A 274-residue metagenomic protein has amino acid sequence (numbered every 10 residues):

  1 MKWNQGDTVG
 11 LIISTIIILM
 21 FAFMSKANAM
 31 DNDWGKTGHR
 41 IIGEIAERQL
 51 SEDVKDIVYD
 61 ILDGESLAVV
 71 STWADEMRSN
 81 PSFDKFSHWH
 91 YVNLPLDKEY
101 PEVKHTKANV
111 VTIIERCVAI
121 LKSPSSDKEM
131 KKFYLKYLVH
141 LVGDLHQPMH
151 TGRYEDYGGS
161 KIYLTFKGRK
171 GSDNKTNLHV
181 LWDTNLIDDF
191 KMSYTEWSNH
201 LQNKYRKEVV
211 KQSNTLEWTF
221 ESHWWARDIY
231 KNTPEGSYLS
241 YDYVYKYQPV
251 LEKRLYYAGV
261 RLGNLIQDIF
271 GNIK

Functional and structural regions predicted by a protein language model:
M1-D33, K274: Bacterial Sec-dependent N-terminal signal peptides
N28-L141, R153-K274: N-terminal, motif-rich segments that launch catalysis or mediate targeting to/interaction with membranes, typified by
M149-H150: Transmembrane alpha-helix/helix-exit interface in multi-pass inner-membrane proteins
